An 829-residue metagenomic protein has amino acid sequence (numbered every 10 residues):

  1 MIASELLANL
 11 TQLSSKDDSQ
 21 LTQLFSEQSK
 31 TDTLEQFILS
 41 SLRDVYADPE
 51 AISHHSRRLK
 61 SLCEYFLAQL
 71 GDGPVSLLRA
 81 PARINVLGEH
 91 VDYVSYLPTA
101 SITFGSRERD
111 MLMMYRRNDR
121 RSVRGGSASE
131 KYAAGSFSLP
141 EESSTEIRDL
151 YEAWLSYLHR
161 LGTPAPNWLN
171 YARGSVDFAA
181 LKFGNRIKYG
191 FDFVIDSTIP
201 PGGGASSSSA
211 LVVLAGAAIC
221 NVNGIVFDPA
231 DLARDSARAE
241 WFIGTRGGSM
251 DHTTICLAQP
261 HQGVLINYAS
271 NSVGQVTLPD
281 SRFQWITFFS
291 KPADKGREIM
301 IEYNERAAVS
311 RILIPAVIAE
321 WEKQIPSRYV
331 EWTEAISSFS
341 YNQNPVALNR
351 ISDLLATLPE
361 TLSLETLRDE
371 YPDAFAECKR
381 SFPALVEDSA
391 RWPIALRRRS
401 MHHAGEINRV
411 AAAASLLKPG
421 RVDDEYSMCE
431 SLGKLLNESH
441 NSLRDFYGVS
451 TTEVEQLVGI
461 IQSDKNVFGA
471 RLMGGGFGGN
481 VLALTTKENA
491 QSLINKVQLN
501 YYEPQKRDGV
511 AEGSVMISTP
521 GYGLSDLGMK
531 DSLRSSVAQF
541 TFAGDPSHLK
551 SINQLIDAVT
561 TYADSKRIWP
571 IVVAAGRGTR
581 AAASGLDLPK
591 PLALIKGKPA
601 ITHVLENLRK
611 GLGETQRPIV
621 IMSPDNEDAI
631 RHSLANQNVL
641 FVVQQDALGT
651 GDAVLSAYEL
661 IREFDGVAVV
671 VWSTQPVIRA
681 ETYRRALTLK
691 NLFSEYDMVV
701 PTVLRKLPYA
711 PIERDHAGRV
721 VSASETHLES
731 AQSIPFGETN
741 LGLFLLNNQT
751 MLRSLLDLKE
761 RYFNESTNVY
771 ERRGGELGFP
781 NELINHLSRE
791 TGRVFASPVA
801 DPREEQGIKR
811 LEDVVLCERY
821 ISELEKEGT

Functional and structural regions predicted by a protein language model:
M1-R83, L87, V91, S95 (+4 more regions): C-terminal nucleotide
P98, S106, A205-I225, L482: DPxDG-like acidic metal-binding loop motif
K182-G190, I219-D235, K487-D508, F664-D665: Phosphate-handling active-site elements
V226-V273, A470-M473: Alpha/beta catalytic cores of group-transfer enzymes, especially the acyltransferase/condensing modules of polyketide
V467-L472, V699, R793-F795: A short linear hydrophobic-aromatic micro-motif
P546-V572, R580, L594, K598-T688: Conserved N-terminal catalytic core of the sugar/cofactor nucleotidyltransferase
T560-A563, P570, P735-T829: Conserved alpha/beta core of the MobA/IspD/sugar-nucleotide pyrophosphorylase nucleotidyltransferase superfamily
D628, Q637, I678-T767, T791 (+1 more regions): Conserved core of the sugar-phosphate nucleotidyltransferase
